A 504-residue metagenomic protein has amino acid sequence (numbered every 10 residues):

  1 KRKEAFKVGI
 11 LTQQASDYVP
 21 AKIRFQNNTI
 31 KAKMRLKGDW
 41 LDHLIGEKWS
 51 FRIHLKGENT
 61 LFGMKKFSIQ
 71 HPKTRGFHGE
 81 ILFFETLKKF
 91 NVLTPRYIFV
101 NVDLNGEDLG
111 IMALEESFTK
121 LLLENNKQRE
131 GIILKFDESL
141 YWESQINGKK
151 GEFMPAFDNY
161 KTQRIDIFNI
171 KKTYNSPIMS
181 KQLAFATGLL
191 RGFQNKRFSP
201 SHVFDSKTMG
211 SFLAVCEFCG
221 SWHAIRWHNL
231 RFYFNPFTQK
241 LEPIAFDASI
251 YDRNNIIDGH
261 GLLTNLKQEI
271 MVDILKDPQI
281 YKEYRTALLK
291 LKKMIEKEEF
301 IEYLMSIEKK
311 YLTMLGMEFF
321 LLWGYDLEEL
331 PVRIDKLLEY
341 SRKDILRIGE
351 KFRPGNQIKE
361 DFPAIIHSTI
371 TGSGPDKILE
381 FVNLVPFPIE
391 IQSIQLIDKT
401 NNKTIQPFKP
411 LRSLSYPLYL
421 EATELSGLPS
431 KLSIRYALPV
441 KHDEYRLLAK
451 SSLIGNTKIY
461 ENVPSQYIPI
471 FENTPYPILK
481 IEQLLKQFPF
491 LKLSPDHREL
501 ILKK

Functional and structural regions predicted by a protein language model:
K1-K504: Phosphate/dinucleotide-binding and metal-coordinating scaffold of catalytic cores in nucleotide-dependent enzymes
